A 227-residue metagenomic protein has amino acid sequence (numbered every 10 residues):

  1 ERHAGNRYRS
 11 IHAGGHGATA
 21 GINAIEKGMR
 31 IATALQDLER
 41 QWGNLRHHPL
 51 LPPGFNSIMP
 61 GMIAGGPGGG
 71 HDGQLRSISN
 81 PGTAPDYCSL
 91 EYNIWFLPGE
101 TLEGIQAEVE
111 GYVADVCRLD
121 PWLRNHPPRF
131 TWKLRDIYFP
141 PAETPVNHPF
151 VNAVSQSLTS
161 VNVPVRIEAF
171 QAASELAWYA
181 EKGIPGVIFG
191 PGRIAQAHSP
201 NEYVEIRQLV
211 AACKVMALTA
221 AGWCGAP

Functional and structural regions predicted by a protein language model:
E1-P227: Metal-dependent amide/peptide-bond hydrolase catalytic core, centered on the "pita-bread" metallohydrolase fold
